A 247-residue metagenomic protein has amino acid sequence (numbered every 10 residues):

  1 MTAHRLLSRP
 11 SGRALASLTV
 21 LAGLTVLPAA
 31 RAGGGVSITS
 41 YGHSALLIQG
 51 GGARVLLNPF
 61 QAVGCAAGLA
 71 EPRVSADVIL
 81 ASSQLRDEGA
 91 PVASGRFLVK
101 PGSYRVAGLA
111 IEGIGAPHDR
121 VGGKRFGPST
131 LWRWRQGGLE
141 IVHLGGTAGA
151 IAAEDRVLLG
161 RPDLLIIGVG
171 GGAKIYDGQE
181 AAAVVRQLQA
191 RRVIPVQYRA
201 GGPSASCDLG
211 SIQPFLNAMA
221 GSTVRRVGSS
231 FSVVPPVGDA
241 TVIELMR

Functional and structural regions predicted by a protein language model:
T2-L18: Bacterial N-terminal signal peptides that target proteins for export
T19-V20, A30: Cleavable N-terminal signal peptides
P28-G34: Sec/Tat signal peptide C-region and signal peptidase I cleavage site
Y41, A45-P101, E112-S129, T147-L158: Pre-active-site segment of Zn-dependent metallo-hydrolases
I48, G102-A107, W132-W134, F231-P236: Short acidic-hydrophobic surface loop/beta-edge motif
L56-N58, L80-A81, E112-G113, E140-L144 (+2 more regions): Structural recognition of the beta-strand scaffold that forms the well-ordered cores of secreted hydrolase catalytic
A110, R125-F126, R192-R247: Binuclear metal-ion centers of metallo-dependent hydrolases, dominated by the metallo-beta-lactamase
R120-L188, S204: Active-site-proximal loop/helix segments of hydrolase catalytic cores
